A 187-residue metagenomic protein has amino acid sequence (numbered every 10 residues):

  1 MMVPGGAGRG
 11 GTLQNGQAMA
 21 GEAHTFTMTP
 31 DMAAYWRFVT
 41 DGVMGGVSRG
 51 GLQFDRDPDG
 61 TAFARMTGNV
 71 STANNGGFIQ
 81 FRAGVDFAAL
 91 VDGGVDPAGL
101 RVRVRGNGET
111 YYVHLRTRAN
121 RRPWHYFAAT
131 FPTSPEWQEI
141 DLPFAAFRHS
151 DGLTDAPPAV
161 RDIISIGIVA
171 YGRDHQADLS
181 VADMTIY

Functional and structural regions predicted by a protein language model:
M2-Y187: Beta-rich carbohydrate-recognition modules and glycan-binding surfaces
